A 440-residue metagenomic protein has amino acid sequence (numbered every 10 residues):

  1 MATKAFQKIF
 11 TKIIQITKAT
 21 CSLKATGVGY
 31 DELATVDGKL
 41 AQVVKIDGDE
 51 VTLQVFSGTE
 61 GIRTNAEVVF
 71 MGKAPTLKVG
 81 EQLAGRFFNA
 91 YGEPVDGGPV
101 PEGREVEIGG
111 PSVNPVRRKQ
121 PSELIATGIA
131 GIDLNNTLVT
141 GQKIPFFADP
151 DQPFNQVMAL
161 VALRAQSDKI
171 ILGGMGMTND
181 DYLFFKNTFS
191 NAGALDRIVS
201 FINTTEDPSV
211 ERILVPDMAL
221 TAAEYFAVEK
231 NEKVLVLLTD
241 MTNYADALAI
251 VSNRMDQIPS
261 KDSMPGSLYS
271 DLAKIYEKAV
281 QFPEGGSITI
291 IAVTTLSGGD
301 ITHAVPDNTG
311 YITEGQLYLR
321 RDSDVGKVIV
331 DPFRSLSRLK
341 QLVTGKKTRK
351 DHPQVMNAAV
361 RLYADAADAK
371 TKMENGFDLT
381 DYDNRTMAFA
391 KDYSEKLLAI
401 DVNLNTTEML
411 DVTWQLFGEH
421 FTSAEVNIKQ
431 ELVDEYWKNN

Functional and structural regions predicted by a protein language model:
M1-R86, Y91-V95: N-terminal accessory targeting/assembly segments
A2-T3, P75-V79, E93-P99, V116-S122 (+3 more regions): Active-site phosphate-binding and catalytic loops of NTP-dependent enzymes
I9, T17, Y30, L83 (+5 more regions): A generic structural signal for well-ordered coil/turn residues at beta-strand boundaries that shape enzyme active-site
K18, G48, G92, V113 (+3 more regions): Residues that form or immediately flank small-molecule/cofactor binding pockets and catalytic motifs
I46, F56, A90, G109-P111 (+3 more regions): Generic beta-structure capping elements
S57, G72-A74, Y91, S112 (+3 more regions): Short, well-ordered turn and helix-capping elements at secondary-structure junctions
A66-V68, Q82, V95-Q142, N155-L160 (+2 more regions): P-loop NTPase nucleotide-binding/switch module
L134-N440: P-loop NTPase catalytic core
